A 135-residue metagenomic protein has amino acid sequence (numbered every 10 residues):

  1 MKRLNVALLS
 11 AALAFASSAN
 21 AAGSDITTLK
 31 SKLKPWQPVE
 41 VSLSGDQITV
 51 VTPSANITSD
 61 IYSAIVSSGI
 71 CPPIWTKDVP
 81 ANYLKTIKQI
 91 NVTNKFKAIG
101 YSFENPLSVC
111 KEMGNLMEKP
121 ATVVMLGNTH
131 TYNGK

Functional and structural regions predicted by a protein language model:
M1-L8: Bacterial N-terminal signal peptides that target proteins for export
S10-A14: Bacterial N-terminal signal peptides
A16-S18: N-terminal signal peptide c-region/cleavage motif recognized by signal peptidases
N20-G23: Boundary of Sec targeting at the N-terminus
T27-T58, P80-K135: Polar/charged, Gly/Pro-rich intrinsically disordered segments
I61-A81: Short, non-transmembrane amphipathic alpha-helical segments
